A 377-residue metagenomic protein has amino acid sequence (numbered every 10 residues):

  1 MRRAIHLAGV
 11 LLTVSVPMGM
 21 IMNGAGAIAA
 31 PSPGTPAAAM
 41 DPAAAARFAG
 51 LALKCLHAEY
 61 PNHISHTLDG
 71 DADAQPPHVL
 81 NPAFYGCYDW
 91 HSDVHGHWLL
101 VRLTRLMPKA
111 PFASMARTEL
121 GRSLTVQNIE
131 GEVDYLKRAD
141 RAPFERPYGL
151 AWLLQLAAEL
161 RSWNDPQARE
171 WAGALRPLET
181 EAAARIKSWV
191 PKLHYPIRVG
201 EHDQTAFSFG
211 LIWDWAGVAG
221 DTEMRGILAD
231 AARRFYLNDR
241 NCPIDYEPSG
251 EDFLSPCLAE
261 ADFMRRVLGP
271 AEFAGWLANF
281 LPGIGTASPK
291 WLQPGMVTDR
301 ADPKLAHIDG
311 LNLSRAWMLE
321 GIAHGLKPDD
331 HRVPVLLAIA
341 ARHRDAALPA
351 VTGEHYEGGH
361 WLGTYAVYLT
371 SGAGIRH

Functional and structural regions predicted by a protein language model:
M1-A4: Positively charged n-region of N-terminal signal peptides that target proteins for export
A8-N23: Bacterial N-terminal signal peptides
G24-P31, A261: Boundary at the C-terminal end of the N-terminal hydrophobic targeting segment
P33-Y85: Low-complexity, Ser/Thr/Pro/Gly-enriched N-terminal "stalk/linker" regions
G34-M40, L51-K54, V94-A110, A151-Q167 (+4 more regions): Well-ordered alpha-helical scaffold segments within catalytic/enzyme domains
A37-P42, P77-V94, D134-A151, K192-T205 (+3 more regions): Solvent-exposed loop and edge beta-strand segments that line ligand/cofactor-binding and catalytic clefts
V94, L103-A219: Extended ligand-binding groove/face enriched in aromatic
G217-H355, G359-W361: Long, repeat-rich segments with strong aromatic
